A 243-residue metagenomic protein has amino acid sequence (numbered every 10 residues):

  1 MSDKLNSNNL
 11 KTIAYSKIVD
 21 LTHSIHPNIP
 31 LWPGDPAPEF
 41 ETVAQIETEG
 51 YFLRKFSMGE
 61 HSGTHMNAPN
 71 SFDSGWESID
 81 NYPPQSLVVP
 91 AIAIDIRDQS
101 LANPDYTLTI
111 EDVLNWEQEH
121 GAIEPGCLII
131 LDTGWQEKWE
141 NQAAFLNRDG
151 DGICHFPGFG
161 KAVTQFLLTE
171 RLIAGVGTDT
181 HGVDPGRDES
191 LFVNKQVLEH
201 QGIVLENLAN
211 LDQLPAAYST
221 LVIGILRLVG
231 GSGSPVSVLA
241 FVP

Functional and structural regions predicted by a protein language model:
M1-P243: Active-/binding-site microenvironments in catalytic and ligand-binding cores
